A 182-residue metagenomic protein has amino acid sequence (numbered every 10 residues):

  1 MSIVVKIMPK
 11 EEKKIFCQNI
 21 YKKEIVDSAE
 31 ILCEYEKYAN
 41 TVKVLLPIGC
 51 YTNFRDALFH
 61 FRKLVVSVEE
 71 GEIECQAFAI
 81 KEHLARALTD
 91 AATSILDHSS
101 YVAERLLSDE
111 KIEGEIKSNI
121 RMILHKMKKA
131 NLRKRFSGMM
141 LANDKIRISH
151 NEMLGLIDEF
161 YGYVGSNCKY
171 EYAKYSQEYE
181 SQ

Functional and structural regions predicted by a protein language model:
M1, S100-A103, E110, G114 (+3 more regions): Intrinsically disordered, low-complexity segments enriched in charged and polar residues
M1-V66: Leu/Val/Ala/Ile-rich N-terminal alpha-helices, chiefly Sec-type signal peptides and the beginnings
I3, E24, L32-A39, V65-V68 (+6 more regions): Short, flexible helical or helix-coil boundary motifs
N40-I48, V66-E74, I112, L132-R147: Charged, low-complexity interaction regions
Y51, E74-E82, D144-G155: Short, charged, amphipathic alpha-helical segments
R62, A92-T93, E180: Residue-level marker of positions within ordered structural domains that often coincide with functionally constrained
I73-A130: Membrane-proximal low-complexity regions enriched in glycine and acidic/polar residues
S118-S181: Membrane-proximal, non-transmembrane alpha-helical segments
